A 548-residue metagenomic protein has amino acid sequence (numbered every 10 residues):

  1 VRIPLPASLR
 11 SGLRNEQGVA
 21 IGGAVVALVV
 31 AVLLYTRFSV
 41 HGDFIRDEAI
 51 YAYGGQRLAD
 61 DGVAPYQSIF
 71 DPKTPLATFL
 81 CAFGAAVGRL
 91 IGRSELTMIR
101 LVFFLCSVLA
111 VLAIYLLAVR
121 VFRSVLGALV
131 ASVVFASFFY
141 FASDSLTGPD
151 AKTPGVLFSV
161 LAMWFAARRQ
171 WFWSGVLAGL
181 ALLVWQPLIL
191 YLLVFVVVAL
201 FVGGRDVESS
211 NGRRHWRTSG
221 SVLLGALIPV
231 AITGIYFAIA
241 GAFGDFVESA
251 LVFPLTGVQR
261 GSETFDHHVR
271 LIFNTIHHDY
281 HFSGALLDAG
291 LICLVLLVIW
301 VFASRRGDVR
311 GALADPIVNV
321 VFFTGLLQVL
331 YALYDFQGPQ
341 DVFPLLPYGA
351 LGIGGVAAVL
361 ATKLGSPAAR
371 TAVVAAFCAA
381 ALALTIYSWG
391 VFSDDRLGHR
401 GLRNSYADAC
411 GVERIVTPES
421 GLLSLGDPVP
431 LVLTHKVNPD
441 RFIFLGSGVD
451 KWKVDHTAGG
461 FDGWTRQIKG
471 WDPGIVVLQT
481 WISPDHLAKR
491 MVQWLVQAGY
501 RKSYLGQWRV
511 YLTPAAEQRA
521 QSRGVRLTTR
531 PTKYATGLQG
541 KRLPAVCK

Functional and structural regions predicted by a protein language model:
L9-Q17, R120, R205-V222, L294-F323 (+3 more regions): Membrane-interface helix-loop-helix junctions at transmembrane boundaries of multi-pass membrane enzymes, predominantly
Y51-L58, I69-R93, T97, L101-L105: Short hydrophobic/aromatic helix or loop-helix immediately within or flanking a transmembrane segment in polytopic
D71-P72, S174, L397-V454, F461-K469 (+1 more regions): Short periplasmic/luminal acceptor-recognition loop of GT-C membrane glycosyltransferases, typified by
L101-F122, S137: Transmembrane-helix motifs of polytopic, lipid-linked glycan transferases
P154, S159-S174, G203-S210, L291-G311 (+1 more regions): Membrane-interface transmembrane helices that cradle and orient dolichyl/undecaprenyl
S159-F165, W171-Q186, Y191-A199, I228 (+2 more regions): Membrane-interface alpha helices of multi-pass inner-membrane proteins
L190, L333-R370: Hydrophobic/aromatic-rich transmembrane helices and adjacent perimembrane loops
L223-L227, A358-S388: Signature aromatic-anchored transmembrane alpha helix within multi-pass, membrane-resident enzymes that catalyze glycan
